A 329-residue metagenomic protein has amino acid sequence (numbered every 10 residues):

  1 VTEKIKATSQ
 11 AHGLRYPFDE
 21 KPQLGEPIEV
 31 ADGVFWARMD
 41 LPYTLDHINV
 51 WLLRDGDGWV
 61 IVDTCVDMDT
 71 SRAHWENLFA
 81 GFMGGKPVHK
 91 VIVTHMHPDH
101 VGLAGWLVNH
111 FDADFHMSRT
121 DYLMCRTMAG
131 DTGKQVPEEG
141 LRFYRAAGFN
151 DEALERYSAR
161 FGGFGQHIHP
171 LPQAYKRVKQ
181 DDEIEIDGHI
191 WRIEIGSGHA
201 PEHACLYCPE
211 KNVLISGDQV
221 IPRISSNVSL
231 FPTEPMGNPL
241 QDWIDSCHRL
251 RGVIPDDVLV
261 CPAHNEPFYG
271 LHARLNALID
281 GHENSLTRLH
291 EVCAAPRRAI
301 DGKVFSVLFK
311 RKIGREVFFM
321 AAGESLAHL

Functional and structural regions predicted by a protein language model:
V1-Y16, T287-L329: C-terminal regulatory/interaction regions
K4-V34: N-terminal amphipathic/basic leader segments beginning at the initiator methionine
L24-K86, L206-P222: Conserved beta-strand hairpin/beta-sheet module of binuclear metal-dependent hydrolase folds, prominently
V30-R38, R160-H167, D187-H189: Short Pro/Gly-enriched beta-strand edge/turn motifs at strand-loop
W59-D69, F164-Y175, E183-E185, I190-L286: Metallo-beta-lactamase
D67-S71, E76-E185, N212, Y269 (+1 more regions): Active-site HxH/HxHxD metal-binding segment of metal-dependent hydrolases
W75, W243, C247, S325: Aromatic/hydrophobic pocket-lining residues that form the small-molecule binding cavity in soluble enzyme cores
T94-H100, H199, H203, H264 (+1 more regions): Histidine-centered divalent metal-coordination motifs
